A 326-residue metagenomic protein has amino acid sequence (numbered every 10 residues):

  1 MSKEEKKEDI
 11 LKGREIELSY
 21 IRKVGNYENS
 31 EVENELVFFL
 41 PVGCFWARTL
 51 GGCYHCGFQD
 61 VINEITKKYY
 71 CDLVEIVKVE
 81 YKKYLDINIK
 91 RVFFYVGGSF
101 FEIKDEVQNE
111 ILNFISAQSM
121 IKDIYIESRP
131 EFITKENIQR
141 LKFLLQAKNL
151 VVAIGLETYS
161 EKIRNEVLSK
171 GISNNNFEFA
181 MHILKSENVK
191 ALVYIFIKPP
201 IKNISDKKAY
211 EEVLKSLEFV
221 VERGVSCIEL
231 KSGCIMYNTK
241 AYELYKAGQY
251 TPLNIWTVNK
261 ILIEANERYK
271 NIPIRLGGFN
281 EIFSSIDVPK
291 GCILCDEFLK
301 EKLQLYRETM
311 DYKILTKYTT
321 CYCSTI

Functional and structural regions predicted by a protein language model:
S2-K12, I16, V221, G233-I326: Auxiliary Fe-S-binding modules of radical SAM enzymes
I16-D72: Canonical Radical SAM [4Fe-4S] cluster-binding loop centered on the CxxxCxxC motif and its immediate flanking residues
G57-V77, Y84-D105, S119-T134, N149-N176 (+1 more regions): Core AdoMet radical
T66-Y81, D105-F114, I172-E178, K207-L217 (+2 more regions): Well-ordered, non-membrane alpha-helical segments in soluble/globular domains
Y81-D86, I111-S119, Q139-N149, H182-N188 (+2 more regions): Acidic (Asp/Glu)-rich catalytic clusters
G98-F100, P130-F132, T158-S160, I197-I201 (+2 more regions): Active-site-proximal loop/turn and secondary-structure-junction residues that shape catalytic pockets, frequently
Y125, K162-K170, P199-K207, A247-Q249: Surface-exposed cleft-lining segments at the edges of enzyme active sites
N175-T239, N259-G278: Conserved C-terminal portion of the radical SAM core fold that forms the substrate/S-adenosylmethionine-binding
